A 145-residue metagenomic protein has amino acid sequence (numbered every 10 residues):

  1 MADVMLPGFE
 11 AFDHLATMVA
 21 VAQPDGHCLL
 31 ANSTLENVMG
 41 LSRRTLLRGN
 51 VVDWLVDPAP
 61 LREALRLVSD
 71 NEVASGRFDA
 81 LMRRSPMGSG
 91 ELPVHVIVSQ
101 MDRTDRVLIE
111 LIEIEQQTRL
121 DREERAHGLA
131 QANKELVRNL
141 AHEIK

Functional and structural regions predicted by a protein language model:
D3-E10, H14, V38, R43-V94: Terminal output helix/cap of sensory domains in signal transduction proteins
H14-A16, V137: C-terminal helix caps at helix-to-loop junctions of PAS-family sensory domains and analogous signal-transducing helical
M18-V21: Short hydrophobic secondary-structure edge segments in sensory/regulatory modules of signaling proteins
C28-L29: Conserved hydrophobic beta-strand signature of PAS-family and PAS-like sensory domains
N32-L35: N-terminal capping loop/helix in small sensory signaling domains highlighted by a polar->aromatic N-x2-3-F motif
Q100-L140: Sensory coupling linkers of modular signal transduction proteins
H142-K145: Helical H-box/DHp helix segment flanking the catalytic phospho-acceptor histidine in two-component systems
